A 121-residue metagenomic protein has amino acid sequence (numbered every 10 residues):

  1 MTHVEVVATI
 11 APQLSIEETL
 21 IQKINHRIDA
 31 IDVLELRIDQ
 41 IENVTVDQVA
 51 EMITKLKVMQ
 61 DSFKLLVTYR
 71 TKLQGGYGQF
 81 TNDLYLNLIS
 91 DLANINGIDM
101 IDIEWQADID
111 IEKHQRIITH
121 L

Functional and structural regions predicted by a protein language model:
M1-R70: Conserved N-terminal beta1-alpha1 strand-loop-helix module at the mouth
T9, V33-N43, Y85, I89-E112 (+1 more regions): Catalytic beta/alpha-barrel core
Q22-I24, A50, T81-D83, H114-I117: Generic preference for flexible, low-structure residues
T45-G97, A107-I109: N-terminal active-site wall of soluble small-molecule enzyme domains
S62-L66, R116-L121: Short, proline-centered helix/strand-breaking motifs
